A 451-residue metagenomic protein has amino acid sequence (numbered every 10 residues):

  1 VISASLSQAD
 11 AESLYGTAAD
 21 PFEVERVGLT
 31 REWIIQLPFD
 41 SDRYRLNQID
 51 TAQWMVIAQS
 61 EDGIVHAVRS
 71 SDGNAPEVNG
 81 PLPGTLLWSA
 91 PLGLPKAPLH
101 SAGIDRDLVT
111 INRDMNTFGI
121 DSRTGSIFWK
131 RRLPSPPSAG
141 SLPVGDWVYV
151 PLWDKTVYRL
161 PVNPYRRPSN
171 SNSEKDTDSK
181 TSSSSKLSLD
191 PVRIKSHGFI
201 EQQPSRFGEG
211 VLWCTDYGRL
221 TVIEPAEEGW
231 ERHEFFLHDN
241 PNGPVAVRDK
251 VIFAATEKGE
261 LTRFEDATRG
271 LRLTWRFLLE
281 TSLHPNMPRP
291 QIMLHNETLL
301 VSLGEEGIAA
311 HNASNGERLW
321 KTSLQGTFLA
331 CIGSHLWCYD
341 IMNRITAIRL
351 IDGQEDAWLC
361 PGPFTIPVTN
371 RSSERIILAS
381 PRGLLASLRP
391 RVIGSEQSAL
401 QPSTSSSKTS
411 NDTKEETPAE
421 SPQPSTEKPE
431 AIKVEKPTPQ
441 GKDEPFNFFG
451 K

Functional and structural regions predicted by a protein language model:
L6, D10-S13, D42-I64, A90-F118 (+9 more regions): Repeat-blade elements of multi-bladed beta-propeller folds
L6-I34, R167-S169, E174, K180: Blade/loop signatures of beta-propeller domains
G16-R45, L82-L87, P91, K186-P191: A short helix->beta-strand "capping" segment at the edge of beta-propeller domains
E32, P76-E77, L87, S126-W129 (+6 more regions): A structural motif specific to WD40 beta-propellers
A58-P83: Beta-propeller domains
S70-G73, D121-T124, V162-Y165, E224-E228 (+4 more regions): Short loop/turn segments that connect beta-strands within beta-propeller blades
D352-P424, E444: Blade-level signature of beta-propeller repeat domains, shared across WD40, Kelch, NHL, RCC1 and BNR/Asp-box propellers
S421-K451: Long, low-complexity, intrinsically disordered segments
